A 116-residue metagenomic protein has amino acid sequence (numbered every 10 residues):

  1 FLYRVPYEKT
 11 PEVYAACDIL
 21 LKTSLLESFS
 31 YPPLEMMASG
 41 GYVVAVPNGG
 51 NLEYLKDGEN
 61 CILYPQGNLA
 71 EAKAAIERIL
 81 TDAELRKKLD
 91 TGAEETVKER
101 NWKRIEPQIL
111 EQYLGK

Functional and structural regions predicted by a protein language model:
F1-V5: Nucleotide-activated donor-binding/catalytic signature segment of Leloir-type glycosyltransferases, i.e., the conserved
E12-C17: Short alpha-helical donor nucleotide-sugar binding micro-motif in glycosyltransferases
L20-L21, V44: A short hydrophobic beta-strand element within the catalytic core of glycosyltransferases that build diverse glycans
L25: Aromatic "clamp/platform" in nucleotide-sugar-dependent glycosyltransferases that forms part of the donor/acceptor
S30-P33, N51: Short glycine/serine-rich donor-binding loops of glycosyltransferases
P33, Y42-A45: Short hydrophobic beta-strand element within catalytic cores of glycosyltransferases and related nucleotide-activated
D57-G58, I62-L69, R78-A83: Conserved acidic donor-binding segment of nucleotide-sugar-dependent glycosyltransferases
E84-L114: A charged, aromatic-enriched C-terminal amphipathic alpha-helix characteristic of glycosyltransferases across folds
